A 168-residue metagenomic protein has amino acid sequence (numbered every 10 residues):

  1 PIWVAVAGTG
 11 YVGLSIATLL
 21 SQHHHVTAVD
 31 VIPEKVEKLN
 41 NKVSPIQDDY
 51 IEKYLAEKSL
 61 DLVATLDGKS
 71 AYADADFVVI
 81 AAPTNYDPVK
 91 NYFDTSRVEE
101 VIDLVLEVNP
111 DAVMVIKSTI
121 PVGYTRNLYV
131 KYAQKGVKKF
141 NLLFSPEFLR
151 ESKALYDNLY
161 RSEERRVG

Functional and structural regions predicted by a protein language model:
P1-V43: NAD(P)+-binding Rossmann beta1-loop-alpha1 motif at the extreme N-terminus of oxidoreductases
I2, A112, S162: Nucleotide donor/acceptor-binding cores
H24, A75, R161-S162: Short, well-ordered alpha-helix to beta-strand connector turns
I46-Q47: N-terminal FAD cofactor-binding segment of flavoenzymes
I51-D76: A structured beta-alpha segment of the ubiquitous adenosine-cofactor-binding alpha/beta core
V78-I80, I116: Redox-cofactor binding/interface segments in oxidoreductases and associated redox assembly factors
Y86-F148: Rossmann-like NAD(P)(H) cofactor-binding subdomain of soluble oxidoreductases
E164-G168: Conserved small/polar residues in nucleotide/adenosyl-binding loops
